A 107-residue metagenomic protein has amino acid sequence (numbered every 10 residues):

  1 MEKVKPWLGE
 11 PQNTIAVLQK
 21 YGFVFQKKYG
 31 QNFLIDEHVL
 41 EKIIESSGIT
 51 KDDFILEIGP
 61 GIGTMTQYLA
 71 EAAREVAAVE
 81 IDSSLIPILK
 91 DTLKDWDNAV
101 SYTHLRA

Functional and structural regions predicted by a protein language model:
M1-R106: Catalytic cores of RNA-modifying enzymes
